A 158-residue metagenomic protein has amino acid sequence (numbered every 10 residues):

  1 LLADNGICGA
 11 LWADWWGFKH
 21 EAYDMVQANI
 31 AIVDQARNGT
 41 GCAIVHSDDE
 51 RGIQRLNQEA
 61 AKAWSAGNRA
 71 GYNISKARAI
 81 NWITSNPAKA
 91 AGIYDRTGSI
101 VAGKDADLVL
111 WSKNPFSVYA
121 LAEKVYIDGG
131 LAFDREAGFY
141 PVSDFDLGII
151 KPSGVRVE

Functional and structural regions predicted by a protein language model:
L1, H46-D49, I53, E136 (+2 more regions): Proteins with a high burden of low-complexity, intrinsically disordered sequence enriched in S/T/G/P/A and R, requiring
A3-W111, A120, Y126, L131: His/Asp/Glu-enriched, well-ordered alpha-helical/loop segment that forms or immediately abuts the divalent-metal
P115: Small/polar (Gly/Ser/Thr/Ala-rich) solvent-exposed segments that form structured loops/beta-strands/short helices used
L121-A122, E136: Short, solvent-exposed loop/turn and secondary-structure capping segments
I127-E158: Extracellular/periplasmic ectodomains of large secreted or surface enzymes and adhesion receptors
